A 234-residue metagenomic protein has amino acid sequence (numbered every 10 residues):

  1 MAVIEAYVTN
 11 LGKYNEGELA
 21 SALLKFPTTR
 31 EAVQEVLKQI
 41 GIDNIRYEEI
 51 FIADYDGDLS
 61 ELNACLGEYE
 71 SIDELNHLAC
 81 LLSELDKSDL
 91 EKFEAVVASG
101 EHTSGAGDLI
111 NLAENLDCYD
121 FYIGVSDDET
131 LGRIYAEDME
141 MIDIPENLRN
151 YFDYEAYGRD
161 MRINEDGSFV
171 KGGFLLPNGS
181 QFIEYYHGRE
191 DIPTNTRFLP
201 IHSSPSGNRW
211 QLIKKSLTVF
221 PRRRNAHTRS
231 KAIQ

Functional and structural regions predicted by a protein language model:
M1-R46: N-terminal ordered "arm"
A2-K13, Y122-P145: Glycine-rich loop/turn
A6, A22, I50, G173 (+1 more regions): A broad, low-specificity signal marking well-ordered, structured residues that form hydrophobic/aromatic
T9-N15, Y55-G57, L175-N178: Short, flexible beta-strand-to-coil junctions
E31-S104: Structured domain cores in non-transmembrane regions
E49-D54, K92-V96, N111, E146-R149 (+1 more regions): Short coil/turn segments at secondary-structure boundaries
E94, A98-E101, G105-E137: Extracytoplasmic/secretory-pathway segments with low complexity and glycosylation-like composition
G132-Q234: Acidic, proline/glycine-rich low-complexity IDRs
